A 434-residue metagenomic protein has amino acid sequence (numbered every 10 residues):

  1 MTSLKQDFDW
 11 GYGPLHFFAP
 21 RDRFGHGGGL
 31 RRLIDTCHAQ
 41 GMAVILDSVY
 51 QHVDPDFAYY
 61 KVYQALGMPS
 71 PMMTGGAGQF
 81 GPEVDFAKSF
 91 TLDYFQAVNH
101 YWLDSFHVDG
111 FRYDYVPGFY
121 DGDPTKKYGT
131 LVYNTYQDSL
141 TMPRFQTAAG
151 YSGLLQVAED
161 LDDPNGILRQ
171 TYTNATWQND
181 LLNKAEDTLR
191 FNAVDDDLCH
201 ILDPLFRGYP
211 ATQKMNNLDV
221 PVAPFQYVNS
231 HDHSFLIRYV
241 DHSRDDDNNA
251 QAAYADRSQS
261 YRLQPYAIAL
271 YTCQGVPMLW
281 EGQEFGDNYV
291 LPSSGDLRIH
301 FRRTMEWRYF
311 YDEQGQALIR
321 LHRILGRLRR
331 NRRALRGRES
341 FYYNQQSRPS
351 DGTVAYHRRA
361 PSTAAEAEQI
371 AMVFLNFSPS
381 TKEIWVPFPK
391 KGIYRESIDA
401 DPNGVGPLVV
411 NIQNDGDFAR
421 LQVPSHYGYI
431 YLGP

Functional and structural regions predicted by a protein language model:
M1-A148, S152-L155, G166: Substrate-binding/active-site clefts of carbohydrate-active enzymes
G29, L33, T91, F95-W102 (+3 more regions): Alpha-helical packing segments of well-folded alpha/beta enzyme cores
K88, V116-P124, V240, N248-Y261 (+2 more regions): Active-site rim elements
H107, G129-S294, R330, G337-S340 (+3 more regions): Conserved alpha/beta catalytic core and glycan-binding cleft of carbohydrate-active enzymes
D296-E306: Acyl/amide activation-and-transfer machinery of modular secondary-metabolite enzymes
E306-P349, S425-I430: Aromatic- and carboxylate-lined catalytic core of secreted/periplasmic carbohydrate-active enzymes
S397-F418: Solvent-exposed beta-strand/loop surfaces of large extracellular or lumenal domains
I412-P434: C-terminal beta-strand-rich structural cap/linker in extracellular carbohydrate-active enzymes
